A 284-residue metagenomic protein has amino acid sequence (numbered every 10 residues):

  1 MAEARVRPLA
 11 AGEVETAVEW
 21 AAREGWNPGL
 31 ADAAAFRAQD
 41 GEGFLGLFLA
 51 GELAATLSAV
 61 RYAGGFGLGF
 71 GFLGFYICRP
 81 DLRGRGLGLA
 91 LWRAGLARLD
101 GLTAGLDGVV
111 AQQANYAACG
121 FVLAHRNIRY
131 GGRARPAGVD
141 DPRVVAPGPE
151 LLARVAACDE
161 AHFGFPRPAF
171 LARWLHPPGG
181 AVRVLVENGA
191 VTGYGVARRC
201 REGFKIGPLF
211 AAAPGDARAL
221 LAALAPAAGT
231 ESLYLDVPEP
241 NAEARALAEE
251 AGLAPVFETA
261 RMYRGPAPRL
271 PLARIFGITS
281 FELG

Functional and structural regions predicted by a protein language model:
E3-T16, P142-R154: A short beta-loop-alpha structural element at the N-terminal edge of CoA-dependent acyl/N-acetyltransferase catalytic
V18-S58, E160-R183: Active-site rim helix/loop that mediates acceptor-substrate recognition in acyltransferases
G46, E52-R61, G69-I77, V184 (+2 more regions): Conserved beta-strand in the GNAT
G71, R98-V110, G229-E239, T259: Conserved GNAT acetyl-CoA-binding A-motif
C78, G84-A97, A118, P214-P226 (+1 more regions): Conserved acetyl-CoA-binding loop-helix of GNAT-fold acetyltransferases
G108, C119-A137, P208, Y234-G284: Active-site/acyl-donor-binding loops of N-acyltransferases
F121-K205, G215: Amide-forming acyltransferase catalytic core, primarily the GNAT-like/NAT-type and related acyltransferase folds
T192-V237: Flexible loop/N-cap segments at domain edges
